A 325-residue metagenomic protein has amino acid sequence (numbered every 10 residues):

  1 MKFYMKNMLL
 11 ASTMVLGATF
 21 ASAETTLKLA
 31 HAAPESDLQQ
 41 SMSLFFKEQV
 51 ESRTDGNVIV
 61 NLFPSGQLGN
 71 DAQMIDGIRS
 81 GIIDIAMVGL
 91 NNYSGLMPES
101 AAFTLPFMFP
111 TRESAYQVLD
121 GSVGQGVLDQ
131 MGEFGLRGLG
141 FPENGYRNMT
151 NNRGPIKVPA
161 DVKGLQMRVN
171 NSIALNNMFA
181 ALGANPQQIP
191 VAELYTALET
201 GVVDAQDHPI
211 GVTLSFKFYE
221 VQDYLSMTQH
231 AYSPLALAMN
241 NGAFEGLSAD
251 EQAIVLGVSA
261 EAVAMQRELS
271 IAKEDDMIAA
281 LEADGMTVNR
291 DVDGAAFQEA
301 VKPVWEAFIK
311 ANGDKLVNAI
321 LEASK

Functional and structural regions predicted by a protein language model:
M1-L9: Bacterial N-terminal signal peptides that target proteins for export
M8-G17: Bacterial N-terminal signal peptides
L10, E24-S114, S122-G124, M131-K325: N-terminal secretory/targeting leader peptides
T19-A23: Sec/Tat signal peptide C-region and signal peptidase I cleavage site
